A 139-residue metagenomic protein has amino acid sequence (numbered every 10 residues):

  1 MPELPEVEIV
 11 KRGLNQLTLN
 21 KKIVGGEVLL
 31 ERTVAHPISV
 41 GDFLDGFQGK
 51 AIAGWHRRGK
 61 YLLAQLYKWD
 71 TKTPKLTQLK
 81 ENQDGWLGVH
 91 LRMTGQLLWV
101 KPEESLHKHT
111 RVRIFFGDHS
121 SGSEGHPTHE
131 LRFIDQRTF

Functional and structural regions predicted by a protein language model:
M1-F139: Structured catalytic/nucleic-acid-binding cores of DNA maintenance enzymes
